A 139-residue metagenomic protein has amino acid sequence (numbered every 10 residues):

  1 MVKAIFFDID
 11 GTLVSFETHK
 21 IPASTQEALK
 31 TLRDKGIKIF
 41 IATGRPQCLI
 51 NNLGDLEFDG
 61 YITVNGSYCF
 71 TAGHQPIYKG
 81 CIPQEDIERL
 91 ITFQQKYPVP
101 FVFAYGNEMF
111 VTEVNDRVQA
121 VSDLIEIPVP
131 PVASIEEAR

Functional and structural regions predicted by a protein language model:
M1-K3, E57-F58: Short loop/turn microsegments at loop-to-beta-strand junctions
K3-T18, T43: Asp-based phosphoryl-transfer active-site loop
F6-F7, Y68-T71, R139: Short, basic/glycine-rich phosphate-binding loops at helix/coil junctions that contact nucleotide phosphates
T18-H19, N115: Conserved strand-to-helix beginnings and helix N-cap segments that scaffold or border functional pockets
H19, G80, A133: Flexible, active-site-adjacent loop/turn segments at secondary-structure boundaries
I21-A23: A short acidic/small-residue loop/turn micro-motif
Q26-V121: Active-site phosphate-binding/coordination module
V118-R139: Acidic, His- and aromatic-enriched active-site or binding-groove loops in soluble protein domains that engage sugars
